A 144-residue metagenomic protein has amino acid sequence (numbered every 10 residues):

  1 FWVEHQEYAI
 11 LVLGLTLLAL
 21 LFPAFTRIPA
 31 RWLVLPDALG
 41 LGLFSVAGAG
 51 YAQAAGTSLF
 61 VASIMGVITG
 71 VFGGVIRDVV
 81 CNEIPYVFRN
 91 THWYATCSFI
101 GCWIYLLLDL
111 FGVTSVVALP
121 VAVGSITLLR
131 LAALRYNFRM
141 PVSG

Functional and structural regions predicted by a protein language model:
F1-E4, A47-V61, L106-A118: Helix-coil boundary and interhelical linker segments in multi-pass alpha-helical membrane proteins
F1-G14, S58-V71: Structural signature of hydrophobic alpha-helical transmembrane segments
H5-I10, A30-L41, S63-M65, V87-C97: Cytoplasmic-side transmembrane-helix entry/capping segments in multi-pass membrane proteins
L11-Y51: Ordered, amphipathic secondary-structure segments that act as subunit-interaction surfaces in large macromolecular
T16, L43-A47, C81, I100-L106: Hydrophobic, membrane-inserted alpha-helices
L17-A30, V75-Y86, L131-V142: C-terminal ends of transmembrane helices
I64, I68, F72-C81, I104: Short, structured motif recognition centered on aromatic/hydrophobic residues
V116-L131: Small-residue-rich transmembrane alpha-helices that serve as helix-helix interface/gating elements in multipass
